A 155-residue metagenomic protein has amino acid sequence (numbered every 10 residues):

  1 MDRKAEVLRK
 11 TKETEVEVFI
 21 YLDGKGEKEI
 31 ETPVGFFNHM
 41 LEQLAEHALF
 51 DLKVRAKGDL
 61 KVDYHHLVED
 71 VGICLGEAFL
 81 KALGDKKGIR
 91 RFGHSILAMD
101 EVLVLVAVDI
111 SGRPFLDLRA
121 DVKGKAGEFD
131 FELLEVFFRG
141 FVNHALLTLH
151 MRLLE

Functional and structural regions predicted by a protein language model:
M1-E155: Structural preference for solvent-exposed beta-strand-turn elements and adjacent flexible terminal/loop segments within
